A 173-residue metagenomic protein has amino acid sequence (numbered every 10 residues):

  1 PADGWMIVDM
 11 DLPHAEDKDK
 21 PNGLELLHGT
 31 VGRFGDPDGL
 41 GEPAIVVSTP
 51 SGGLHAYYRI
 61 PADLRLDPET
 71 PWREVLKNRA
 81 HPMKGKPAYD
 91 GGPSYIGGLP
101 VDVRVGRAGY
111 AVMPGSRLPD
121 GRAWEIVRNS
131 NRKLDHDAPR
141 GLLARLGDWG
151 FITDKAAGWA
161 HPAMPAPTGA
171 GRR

Functional and structural regions predicted by a protein language model:
P1-A2, V47-G52, V105: Short, ordered beta-strand-loop transition motifs
A2-L24, R59-R173: DNA replication initiation modules
P21-L54, D67-E69: Active-site-adjacent substructure of cysteine-protease-like catalytic cores
